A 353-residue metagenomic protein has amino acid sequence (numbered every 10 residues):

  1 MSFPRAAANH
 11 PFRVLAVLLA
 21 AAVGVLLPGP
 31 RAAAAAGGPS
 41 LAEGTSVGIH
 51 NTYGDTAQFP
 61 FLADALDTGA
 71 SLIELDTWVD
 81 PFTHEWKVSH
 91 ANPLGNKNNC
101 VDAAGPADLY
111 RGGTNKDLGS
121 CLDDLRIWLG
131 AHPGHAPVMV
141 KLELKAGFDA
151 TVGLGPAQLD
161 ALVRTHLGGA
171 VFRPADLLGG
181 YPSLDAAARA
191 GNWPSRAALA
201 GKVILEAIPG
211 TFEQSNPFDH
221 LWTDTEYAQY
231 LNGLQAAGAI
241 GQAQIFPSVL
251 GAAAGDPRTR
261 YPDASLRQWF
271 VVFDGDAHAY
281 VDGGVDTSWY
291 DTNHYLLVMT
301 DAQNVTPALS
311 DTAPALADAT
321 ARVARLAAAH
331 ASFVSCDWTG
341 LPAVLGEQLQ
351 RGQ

Functional and structural regions predicted by a protein language model:
M1-S2, A34: Initiator methionine at the very start of the polypeptide chain
S2-A16: Bacterial N-terminal signal peptides that target proteins for export
P4, L18-L19, L159, W222: Alpha-helical protein-protein interaction elements
L15-L26: Bacterial N-terminal signal peptides
G24-A36: C-terminal region of N-terminal signal peptides and the immediate post-cleavage residues of exported proteins
A36-Q353: Catalytic cores of phosphodiester-bond hydrolases, prominently lipid phosphodiesterases
